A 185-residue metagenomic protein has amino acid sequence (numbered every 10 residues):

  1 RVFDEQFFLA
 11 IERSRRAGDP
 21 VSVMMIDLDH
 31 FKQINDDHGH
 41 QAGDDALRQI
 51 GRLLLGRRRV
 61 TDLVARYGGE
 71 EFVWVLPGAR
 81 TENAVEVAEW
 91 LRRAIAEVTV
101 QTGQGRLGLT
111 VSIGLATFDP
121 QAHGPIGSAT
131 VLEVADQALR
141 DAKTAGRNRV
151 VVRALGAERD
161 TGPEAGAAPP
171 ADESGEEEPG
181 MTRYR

Functional and structural regions predicted by a protein language model:
R1-V23, D29-G56, A65-G69, V73-W74 (+3 more regions): Conserved long alpha-helical elements within nucleotide-processing catalytic cores of c-di-GMP signaling and class III
D36, L76-A79, A96, F118-P120: Residue-level recognition of strand-loop junctions within catalytic nucleotide-signaling folds
A42, G103-L107: Glycine-rich helix-loop "coupling/hinge" segments at transmembrane-helix boundaries in multipass transporters
L63-R66, L107: A short pre-motif secondary-structure segment
T81, V85, E89, G103 (+1 more regions): Catalytic-core segments of nucleotide cyclases and related cyclic-nucleotide turnover enzymes
G108-T110, Y184: A structural micro-motif at secondary-structure boundaries
